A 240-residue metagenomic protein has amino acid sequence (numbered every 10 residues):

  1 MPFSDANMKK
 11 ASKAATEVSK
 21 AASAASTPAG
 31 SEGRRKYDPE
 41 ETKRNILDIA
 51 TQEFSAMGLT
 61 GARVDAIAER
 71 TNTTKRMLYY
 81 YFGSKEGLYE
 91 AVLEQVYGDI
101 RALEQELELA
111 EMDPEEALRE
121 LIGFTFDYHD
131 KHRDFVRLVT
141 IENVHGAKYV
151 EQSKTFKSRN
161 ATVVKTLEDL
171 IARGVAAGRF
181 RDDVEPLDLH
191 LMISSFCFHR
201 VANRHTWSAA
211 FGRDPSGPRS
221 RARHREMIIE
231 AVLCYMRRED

Functional and structural regions predicted by a protein language model:
M1-A29, F124-K131, A161-A177, S195-D240: C-terminal peripheral helix-coil segments that are non-catalytic and often amphipathic
N45, E116, E120, F124 (+4 more regions): Amphipathic alpha-helical interaction segments
N45, I49, E53-G87, A91-V92: Helix-turn-helix
A56-T60, H132, A177: Short coil/turn segments at alpha/beta junctions that flank glycine-rich nucleotide-binding fingerprints
V92-L121, E151, K157: Amphipathic alpha-helical linker/stalk segments
E116, Q152-R159, A176-M192: All-alpha amphipathic helical-bundle segments outside canonical DNA-binding/catalytic cores that form hydrophobic
A117, D130-E151, R204-F211: Amphipathic alpha-helical segments used for helix-helix packing
T140-A172: A contiguous binding-surface segment within folded domains or other stable secondary-structure elements
